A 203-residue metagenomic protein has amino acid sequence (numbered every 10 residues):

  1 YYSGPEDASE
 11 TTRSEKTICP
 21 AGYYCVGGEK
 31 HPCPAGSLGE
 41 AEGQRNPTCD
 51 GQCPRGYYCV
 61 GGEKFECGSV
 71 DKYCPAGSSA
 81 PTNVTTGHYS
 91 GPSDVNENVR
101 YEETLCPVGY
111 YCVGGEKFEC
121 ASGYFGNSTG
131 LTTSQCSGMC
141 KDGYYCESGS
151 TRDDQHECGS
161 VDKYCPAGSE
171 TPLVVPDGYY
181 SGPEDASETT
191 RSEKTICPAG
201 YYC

Functional and structural regions predicted by a protein language model:
Y1-C203: Disulfide-rich, cysteine-dense extracellular ectodomains and adjacent flexible linkers of secreted and cell-surface
